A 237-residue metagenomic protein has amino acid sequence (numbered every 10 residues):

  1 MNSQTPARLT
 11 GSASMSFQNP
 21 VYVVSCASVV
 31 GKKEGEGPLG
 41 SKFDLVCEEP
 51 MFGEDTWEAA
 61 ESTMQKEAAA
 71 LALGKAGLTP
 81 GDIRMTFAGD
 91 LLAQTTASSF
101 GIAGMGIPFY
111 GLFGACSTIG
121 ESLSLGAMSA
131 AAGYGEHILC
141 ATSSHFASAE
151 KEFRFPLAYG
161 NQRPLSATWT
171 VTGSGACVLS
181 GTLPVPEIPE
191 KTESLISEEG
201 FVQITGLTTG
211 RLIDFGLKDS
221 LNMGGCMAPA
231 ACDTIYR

Functional and structural regions predicted by a protein language model:
N2-E58, F155-Y236: Condensing-enzyme catalytic core mediating Claisen C-C bond formation in acyl metabolism
V23, W57-S117, R237: Conserved beta-ketoacyl condensing-enzyme motif
V24, A88-G89, I138-S144: Short beta-strand segments
K33-E34, Q94-S99, S148-K151, I213-D214: Short acidic/His/Gly/Ser-rich catalytic and metal-binding motifs that mark active-site loops of diverse hydrolases
L39-K42, S98-P108, A130-A132, F153-Q162: A glycine- and small-aliphatic-rich helix-loop capping segment at beta-alpha/alpha-beta transitions that lines
P80-G81, A132-A141, P186-E187, V202: Short secondary-structure capping/junction motifs at helix and strand boundaries
F113-C140, L179, D233: Active-site-proximal alpha-helical scaffold in enzymes
F113-G120, L139-K151, F155-Y159: Long, hydrophobic, well-ordered secondary-structure blocks that form the structural core and pocket-lining surfaces
